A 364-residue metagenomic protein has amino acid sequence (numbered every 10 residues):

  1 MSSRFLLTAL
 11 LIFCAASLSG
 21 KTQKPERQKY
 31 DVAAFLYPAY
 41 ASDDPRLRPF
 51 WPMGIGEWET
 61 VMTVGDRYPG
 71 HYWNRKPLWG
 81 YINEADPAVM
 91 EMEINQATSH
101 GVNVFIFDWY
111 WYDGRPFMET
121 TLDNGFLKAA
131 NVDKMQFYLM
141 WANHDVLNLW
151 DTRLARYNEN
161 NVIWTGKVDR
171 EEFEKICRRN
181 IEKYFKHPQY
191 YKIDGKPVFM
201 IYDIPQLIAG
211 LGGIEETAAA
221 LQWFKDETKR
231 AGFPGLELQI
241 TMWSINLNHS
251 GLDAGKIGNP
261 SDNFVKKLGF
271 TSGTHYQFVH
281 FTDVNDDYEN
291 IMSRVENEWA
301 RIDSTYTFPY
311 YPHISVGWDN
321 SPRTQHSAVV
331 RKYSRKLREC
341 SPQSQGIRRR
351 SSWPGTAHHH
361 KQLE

Functional and structural regions predicted by a protein language model:
M1-K24: Bacterial Sec-dependent N-terminal signal peptides
Q23-E364: Glycan-processing catalytic domains of CAZymes
